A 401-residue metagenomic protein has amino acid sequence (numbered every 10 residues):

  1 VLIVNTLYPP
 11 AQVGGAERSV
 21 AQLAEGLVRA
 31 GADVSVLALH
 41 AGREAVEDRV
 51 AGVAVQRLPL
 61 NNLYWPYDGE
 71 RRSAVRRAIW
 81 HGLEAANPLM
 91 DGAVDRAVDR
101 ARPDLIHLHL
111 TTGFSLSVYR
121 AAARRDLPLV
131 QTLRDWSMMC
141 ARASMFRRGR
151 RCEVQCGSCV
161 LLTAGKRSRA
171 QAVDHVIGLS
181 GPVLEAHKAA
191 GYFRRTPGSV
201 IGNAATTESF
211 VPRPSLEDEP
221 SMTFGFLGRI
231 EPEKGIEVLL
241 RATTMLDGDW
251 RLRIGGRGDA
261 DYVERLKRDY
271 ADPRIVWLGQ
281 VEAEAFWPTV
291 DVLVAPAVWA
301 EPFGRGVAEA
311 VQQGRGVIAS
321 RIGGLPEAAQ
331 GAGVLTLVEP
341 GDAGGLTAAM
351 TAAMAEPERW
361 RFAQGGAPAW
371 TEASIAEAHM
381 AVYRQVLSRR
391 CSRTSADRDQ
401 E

Functional and structural regions predicted by a protein language model:
R18, M222, F226-M245: A conserved mid-protein helix/loop that constitutes part of the nucleotide-sugar donor-binding site
C159-G198, A205-S209: A short, active-site helix/loop in glycosyltransferases that binds the activated sugar's phosphate group
K188-A189, A204-S221, S388-R390: Acidic anion/phosphate-binding donor-loop and adjacent secondary structure in glycosyltransferase catalytic cores
S209, E358-C391: A charged, aromatic-enriched C-terminal amphipathic alpha-helix characteristic of glycosyltransferases across folds
L227, R251-E264: Glycosyltransferase donor-sugar binding loop
V263-V281: Nucleotide-activated donor-binding/catalytic signature segment of Leloir-type glycosyltransferases, i.e., the conserved
Q280, L335-A343, A352-P357: Conserved acidic donor-binding segment of nucleotide-sugar-dependent glycosyltransferases
G316-A319: Short hydrophobic beta-strand element within catalytic cores of glycosyltransferases and related nucleotide-activated
